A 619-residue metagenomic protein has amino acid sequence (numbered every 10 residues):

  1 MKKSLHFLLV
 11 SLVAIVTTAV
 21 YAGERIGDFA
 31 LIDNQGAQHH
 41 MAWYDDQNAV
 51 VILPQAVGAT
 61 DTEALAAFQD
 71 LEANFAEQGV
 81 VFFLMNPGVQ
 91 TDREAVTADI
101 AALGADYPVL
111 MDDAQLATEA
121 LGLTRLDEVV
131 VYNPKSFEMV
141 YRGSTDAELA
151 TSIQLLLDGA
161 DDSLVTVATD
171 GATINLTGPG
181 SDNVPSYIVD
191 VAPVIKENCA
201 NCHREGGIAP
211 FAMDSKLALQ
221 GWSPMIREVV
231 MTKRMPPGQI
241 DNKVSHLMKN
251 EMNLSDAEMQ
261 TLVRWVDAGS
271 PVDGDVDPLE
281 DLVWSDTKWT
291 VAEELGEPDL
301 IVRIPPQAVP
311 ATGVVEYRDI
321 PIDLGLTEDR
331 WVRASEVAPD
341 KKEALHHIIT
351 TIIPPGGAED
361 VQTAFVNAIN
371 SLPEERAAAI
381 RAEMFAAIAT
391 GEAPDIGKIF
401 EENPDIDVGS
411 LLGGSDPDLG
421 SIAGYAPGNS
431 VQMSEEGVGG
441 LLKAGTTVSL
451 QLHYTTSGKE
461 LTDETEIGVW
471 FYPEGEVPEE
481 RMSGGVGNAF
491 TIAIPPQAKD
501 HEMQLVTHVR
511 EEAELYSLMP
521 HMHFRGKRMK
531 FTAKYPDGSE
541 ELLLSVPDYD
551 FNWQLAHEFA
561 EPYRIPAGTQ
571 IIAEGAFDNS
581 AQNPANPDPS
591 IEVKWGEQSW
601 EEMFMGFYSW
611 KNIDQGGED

Functional and structural regions predicted by a protein language model:
L8-T17: Bacterial N-terminal signal peptides
F29-V50, G180-V189: A short beta-strand-turn-helix
Y44-E63: Short active-site neighborhood of thiol/selenol oxidoreductases, capturing the structured segment around
T60-L103, L110-E119: Structural microenvironment flanking redox-active thiols in thiol-disulfide oxidoreductases
L103-A105, Q115-L149: Thiol/disulfide oxidoreductase modules built on the thioredoxin-like
P134, V140-P185: Thiol-/selenol-based redox modules, centered on thioredoxin-like and closely related oxidoreductase domains
L164-I322, A334, G445-Q451, T456: Aromatic- and Gly/Pro-enriched helix-to-coil junctions and flexible linker segments
P237, N242-L247, D281-E514, P520-E618: Beta-strand-centric surfaces of beta-sandwich/beta-rich domains
